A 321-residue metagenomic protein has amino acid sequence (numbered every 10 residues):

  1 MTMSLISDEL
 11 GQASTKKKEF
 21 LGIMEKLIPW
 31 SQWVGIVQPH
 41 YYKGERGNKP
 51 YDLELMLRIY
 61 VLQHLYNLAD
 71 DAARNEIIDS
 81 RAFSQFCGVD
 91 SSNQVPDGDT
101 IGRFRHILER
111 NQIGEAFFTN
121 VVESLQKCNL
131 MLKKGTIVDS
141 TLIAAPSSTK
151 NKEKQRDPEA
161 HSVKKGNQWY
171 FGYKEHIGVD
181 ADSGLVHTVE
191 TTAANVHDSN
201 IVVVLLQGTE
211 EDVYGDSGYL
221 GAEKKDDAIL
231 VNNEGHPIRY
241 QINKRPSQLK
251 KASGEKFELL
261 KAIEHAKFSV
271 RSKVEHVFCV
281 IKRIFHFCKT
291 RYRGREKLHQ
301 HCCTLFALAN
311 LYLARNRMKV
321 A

Functional and structural regions predicted by a protein language model:
M1-S31, V320-A321: Charged, often Cys/His-bearing segments associated with DNA-binding zinc-finger transcription factors
T2, D71, N75-I78, C87-V89 (+5 more regions): Polybasic low-complexity intrinsically disordered regions
M3, E211-D212, S217-Q300: Helix-centered, glycine/charged polyanion-binding patches within enzymatic domains that contact phosphate-containing
P29, G47-E54, N93-D97, A266 (+2 more regions): Secondary-structure capping and boundary motifs in well-ordered enzyme cores
V34-E54: An N-terminal domain-cap segment
P50-M56, E76-D79: Non-catalytic DNA-binding core/recognition domains of DNA-processing enzymes
L55-N67: Alpha-helical support elements that line or immediately flank enzyme active sites and cofactor-binding pockets
L65-A72, F285-T290, N310-A321: Short helix-capping/linker segments at secondary-structure and domain boundaries
